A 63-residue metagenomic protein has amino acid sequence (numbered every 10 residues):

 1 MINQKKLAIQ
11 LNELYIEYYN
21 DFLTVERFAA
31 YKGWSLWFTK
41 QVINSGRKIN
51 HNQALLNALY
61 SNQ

Functional and structural regions predicted by a protein language model:
M1-K6, S61-Q63: Short, Lys/Arg-enriched, disordered terminal segments
Q4-L23: Short, amphipathic alpha-helical "recognition" segments used to contact nucleic acids or chromatin
F28-A29: Short alpha-helical "recognition helix" segments of helix-turn-helix
V42-I43: DNA major-groove recognition helix of helix-turn-helix
K48-Q63: Short Lys/Arg-enriched helix C-cap and helix-to-coil transition segments that create basic nucleic-acid-contact patches
